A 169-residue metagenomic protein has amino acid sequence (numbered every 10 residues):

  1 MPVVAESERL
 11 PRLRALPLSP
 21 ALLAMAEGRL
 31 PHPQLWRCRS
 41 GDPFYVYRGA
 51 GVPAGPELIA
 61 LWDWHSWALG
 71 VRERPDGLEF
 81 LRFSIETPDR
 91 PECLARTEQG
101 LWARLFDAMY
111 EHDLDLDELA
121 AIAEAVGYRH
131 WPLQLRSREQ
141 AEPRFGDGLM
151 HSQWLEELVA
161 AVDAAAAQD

Functional and structural regions predicted by a protein language model:
M1-D76, L81, L133-D169: A surface-exposed partner-binding patch
L16-S19, T97, G127: Helix N-terminus capping/helix-initiation residues
H65-A68, T87-R90, Y128: Short, solvent-exposed loop/turn segments at secondary-structure junctions
E79-A120: Compact, glycine/acidic-enriched structural inserts
F106, A120-A123, V159, D163: Residue-level detector of alpha-helical secondary structure
E111-P143: An amphipathic alpha-helical core segment
